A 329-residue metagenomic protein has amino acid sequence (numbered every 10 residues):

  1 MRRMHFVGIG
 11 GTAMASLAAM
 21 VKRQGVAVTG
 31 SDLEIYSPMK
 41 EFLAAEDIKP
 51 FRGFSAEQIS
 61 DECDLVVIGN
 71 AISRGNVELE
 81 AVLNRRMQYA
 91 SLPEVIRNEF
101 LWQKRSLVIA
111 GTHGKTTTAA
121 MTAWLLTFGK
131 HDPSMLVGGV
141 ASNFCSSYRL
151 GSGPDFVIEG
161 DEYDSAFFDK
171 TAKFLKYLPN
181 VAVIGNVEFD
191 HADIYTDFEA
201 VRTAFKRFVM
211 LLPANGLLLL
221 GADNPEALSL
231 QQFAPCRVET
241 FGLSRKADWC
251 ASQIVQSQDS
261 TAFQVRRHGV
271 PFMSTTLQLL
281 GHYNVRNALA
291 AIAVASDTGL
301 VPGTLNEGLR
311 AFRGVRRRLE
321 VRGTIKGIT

Functional and structural regions predicted by a protein language model:
M1-V95, L217, P225, C250-S252 (+2 more regions): N-terminal leader/targeting and accessory segments in enzymes
R2-R3, V7, G69, F189 (+4 more regions): Adenine nucleotide phosphate-binding catalytic loops in nucleotide-utilizing enzymes
M20-R23, E57-I59, N70, R74-L220 (+4 more regions): Phosphate-binding loop of NTP-binding sites
A27-D32, S134-L136, T240: Short beta-strand "acidic-cap" motif of Rossmann-like dinucleotide-binding folds
D32-E34, G139, D223-N224, S244 (+1 more regions): Residues in the short beta-alpha loop(s) of Rossmann-like NAD(P)-binding domains
P38, L43-K49, R85-M87, G153 (+5 more regions): A short helix-to-beta-strand connector/capping loop
P38, S60, E99, N143-F144 (+2 more regions): Generic structural signal for helix capping and beta-alpha/helix-loop junctions
E41-A44, E62-L65, L101-R105, S146-Y148 (+2 more regions): Short secondary-structure transition/capping segments
